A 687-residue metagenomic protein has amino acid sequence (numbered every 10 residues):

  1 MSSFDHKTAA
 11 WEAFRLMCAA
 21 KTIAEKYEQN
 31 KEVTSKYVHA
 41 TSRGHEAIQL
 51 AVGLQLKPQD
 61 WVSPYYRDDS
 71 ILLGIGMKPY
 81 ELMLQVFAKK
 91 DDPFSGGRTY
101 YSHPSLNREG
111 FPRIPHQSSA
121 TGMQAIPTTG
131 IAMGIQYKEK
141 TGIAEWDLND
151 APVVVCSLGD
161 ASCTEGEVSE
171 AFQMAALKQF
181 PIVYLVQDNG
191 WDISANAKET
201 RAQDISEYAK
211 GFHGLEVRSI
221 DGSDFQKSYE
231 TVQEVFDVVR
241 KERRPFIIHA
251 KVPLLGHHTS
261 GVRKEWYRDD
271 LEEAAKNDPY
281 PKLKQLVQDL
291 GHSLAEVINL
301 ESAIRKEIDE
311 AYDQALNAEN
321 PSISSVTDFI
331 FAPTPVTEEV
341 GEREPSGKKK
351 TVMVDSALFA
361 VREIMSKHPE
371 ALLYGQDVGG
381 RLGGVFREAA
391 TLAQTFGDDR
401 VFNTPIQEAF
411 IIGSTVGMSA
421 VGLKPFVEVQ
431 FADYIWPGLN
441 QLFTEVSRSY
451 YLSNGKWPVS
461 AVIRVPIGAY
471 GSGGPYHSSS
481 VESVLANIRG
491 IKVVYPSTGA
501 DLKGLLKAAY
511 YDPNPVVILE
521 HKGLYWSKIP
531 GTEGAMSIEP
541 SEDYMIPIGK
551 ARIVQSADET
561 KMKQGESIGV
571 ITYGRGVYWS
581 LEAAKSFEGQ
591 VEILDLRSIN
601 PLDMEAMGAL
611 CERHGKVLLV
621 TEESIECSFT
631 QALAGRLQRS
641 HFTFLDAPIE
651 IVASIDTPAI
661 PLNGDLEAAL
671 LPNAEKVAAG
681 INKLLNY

Functional and structural regions predicted by a protein language model:
M1-I48, L54-L56, A250-K251, L255-F396 (+3 more regions): Conserved acidic/glycine
E25, Q29-K178, N196-H213, P475-H477: Cofactor-binding active-site loop characterized by glycine-rich and histidine/acidic residues
Q29-S35, R98-S118, N149-V155, G190 (+8 more regions): Glycine/charged-rich beta-loop-alpha catalytic/anionic-binding loops adjacent to active sites
Y37-H45, Y66-R67, Y100, P104-A125 (+9 more regions): Active-site nucleophile and cofactor-binding loops and adjacent substrate-binding regions of central metabolic enzymes
L50-P58, T129-K140, Q173-F180, K210-G211 (+7 more regions): Alpha-helix C-terminal capping segments
Y66-I71, L158-T164, V186-D192, S223-Q226 (+10 more regions): Acidic, glycine-rich active-site loops and adjacent beta-strand->loop/helix elements that engage anionic groups
A88-F94, A176-L185, R400-N403, S447-V465: A glycine-rich helix N-cap at a beta->alpha junction
I114-D309, D313, N317, A486-G615 (+1 more regions): Glycine-rich ThDP/TPP pyrophosphate-binding loop and its adjacent helix/strand module within ThDP-dependent enzymes
